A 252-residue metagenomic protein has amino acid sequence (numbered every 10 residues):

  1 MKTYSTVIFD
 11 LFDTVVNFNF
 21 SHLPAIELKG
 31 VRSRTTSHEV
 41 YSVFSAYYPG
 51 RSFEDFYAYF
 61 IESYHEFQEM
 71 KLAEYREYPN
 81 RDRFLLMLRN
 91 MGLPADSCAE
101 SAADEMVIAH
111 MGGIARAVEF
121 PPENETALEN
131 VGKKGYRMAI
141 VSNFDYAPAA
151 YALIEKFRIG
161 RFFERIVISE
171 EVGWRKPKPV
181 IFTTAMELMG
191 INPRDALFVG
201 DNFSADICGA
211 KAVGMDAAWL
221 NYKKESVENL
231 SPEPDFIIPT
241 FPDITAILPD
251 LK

Functional and structural regions predicted by a protein language model:
M1-V7, N19, K29-V31, S42-E54 (+4 more regions): Asp-based, Mg2+/Mn2+-dependent phosphohydrolase catalytic module
L11: Residue immediately C-terminal to the conserved phosphorylatable aspartate in receiver
F20-R32, A73-R76: Short, flexible/disordered intra-domain loops and linkers
I26-T35, G113-I114, E170: A short acidic, glycine-rich active-site loop that binds or catalyzes chemistry on phosphate/adenosine moieties
T36-I108: A metal-dependent, Asp-based hydrolase signature
Y64-Y78, M111-P122, K176-V180, D216: Short amphipathic alpha-helical segments at helix boundaries and their inter-helical linkers
Y75-D82, A99-S101, I108-M138: Short, acidic loop-to-helix structural element flanking the phosphoryl-transfer center in phosphate-processing enzymes
